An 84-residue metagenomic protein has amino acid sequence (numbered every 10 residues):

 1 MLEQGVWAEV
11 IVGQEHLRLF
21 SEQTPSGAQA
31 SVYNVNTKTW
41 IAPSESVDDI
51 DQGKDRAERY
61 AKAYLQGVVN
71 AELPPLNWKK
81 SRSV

Functional and structural regions predicted by a protein language model:
M1-Q29, S83-V84: Short N-terminal "domain-start" leader segments that mark the transition from disordered tails or signal peptides into
N34-V84: Mixed-charge, Lys/Arg-enriched low-complexity segments
